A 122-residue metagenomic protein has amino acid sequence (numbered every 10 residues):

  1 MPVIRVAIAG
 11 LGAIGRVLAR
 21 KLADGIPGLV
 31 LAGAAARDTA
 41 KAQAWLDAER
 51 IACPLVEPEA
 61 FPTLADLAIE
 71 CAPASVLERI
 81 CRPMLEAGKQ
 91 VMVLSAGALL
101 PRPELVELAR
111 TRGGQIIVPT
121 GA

Functional and structural regions predicted by a protein language model:
V6-I8, E70: Hydrophobic Val/Ile/Leu positions in short beta-strands of Rossmann-like dinucleotide-binding domains
L11: Glycine-rich Rossmann-fold phosphate-binding loop(s) that bind the pyrophosphate of adenine dinucleotide cofactors
G15-R16, L77: N-terminal Rossmann-fold NAD(P) dinucleotide-binding loop
G25-L46: NAD(P)-binding Rossmann-fold cofactor-contacting core
A52-P58: Short acidic-hydrophobic, aromatic-tinged amphipathic segments that line or gate anion-handling sites
C53, A87-Q90, T111-G114: A short helix->loop->beta-strand "cap" motif at the edges of active sites that frequently abuts
P58-L67, C71-A96: Rossmann-fold NAD(P) dinucleotide-binding segment
R82, S95-Q115: Rossmann-fold NAD(P)-binding glycine/threonine-rich loop
